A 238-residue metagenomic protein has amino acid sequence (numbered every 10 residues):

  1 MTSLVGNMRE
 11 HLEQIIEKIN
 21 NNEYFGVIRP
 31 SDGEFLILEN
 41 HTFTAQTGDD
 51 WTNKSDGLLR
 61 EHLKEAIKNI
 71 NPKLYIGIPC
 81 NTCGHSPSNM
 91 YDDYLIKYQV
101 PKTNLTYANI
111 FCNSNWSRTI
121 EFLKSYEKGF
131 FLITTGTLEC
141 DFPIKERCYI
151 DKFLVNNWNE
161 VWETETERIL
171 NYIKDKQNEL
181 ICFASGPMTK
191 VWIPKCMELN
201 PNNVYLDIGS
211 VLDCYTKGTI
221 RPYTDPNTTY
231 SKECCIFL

Functional and structural regions predicted by a protein language model:
M1-K145: Electropositive, gly/pro-rich neighborhoods at or near active sites that engage anionic ligands
E10-L12, R60-H62, E163-I173, M188: A short, acidic, amphipathic alpha-helical segment used as a generic capping/interface helix at domain edges
C83, N157, L212: Residue-level detector of flexible, active-site-proximal loop/helix-junction positions within diverse enzyme catalytic
L138-E179: A mid-sequence, solvent-exposed acidic-amphipathic segment
L180-A184: Short catalytic-loop micro-motif centered on adjacent basic/acidic residues
M188-L238: C-terminal functional extensions of proteins
